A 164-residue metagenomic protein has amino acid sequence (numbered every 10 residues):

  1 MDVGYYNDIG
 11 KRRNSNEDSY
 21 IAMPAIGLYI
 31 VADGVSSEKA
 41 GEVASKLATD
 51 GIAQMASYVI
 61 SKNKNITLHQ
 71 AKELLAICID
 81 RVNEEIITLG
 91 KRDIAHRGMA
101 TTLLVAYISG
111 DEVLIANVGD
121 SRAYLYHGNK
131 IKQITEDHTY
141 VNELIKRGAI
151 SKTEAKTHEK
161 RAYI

Functional and structural regions predicted by a protein language model:
M1-I164: PP2C/PPM-type serine/threonine phosphatase catalytic domain
